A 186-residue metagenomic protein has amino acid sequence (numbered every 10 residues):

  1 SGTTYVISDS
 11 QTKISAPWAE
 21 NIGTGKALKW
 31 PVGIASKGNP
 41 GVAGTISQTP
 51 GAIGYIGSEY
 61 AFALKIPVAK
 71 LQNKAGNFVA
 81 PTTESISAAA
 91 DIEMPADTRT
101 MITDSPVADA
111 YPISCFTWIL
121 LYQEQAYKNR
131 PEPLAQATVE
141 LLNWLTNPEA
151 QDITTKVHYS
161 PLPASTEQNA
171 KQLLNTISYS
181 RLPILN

Functional and structural regions predicted by a protein language model:
S1-Y5, G33-P40, I92-E93, E132-Q136 (+2 more regions): Soluble non-cytosolic domains of exported or imported proteins
G2-D9, P81-T83, A96-A108, K128-Q136: Phosphate-binding glycine-rich loops and adjacent basic patches that engage nucleotide phosphates, nucleic-acid
T3-D91: Ligand-binding pocket segment of bilobal, Venus flytrap-like solute-binding proteins
W18-A19, K29-W30, M94, Y111 (+2 more regions): Tryptophan-centered motif/residue detector
E20-N21, G54-S58, T98-D109: Intrinsically disordered, low-complexity boundary segments flanking structured domains
T24-W30, G38-N39, T100-T103, E124-Y127 (+1 more regions): Flexible glycine/proline-enriched surface loops and loop-helix/loop-strand junctions
T82-E84, A90, M94-T100, Y179-N186: Tryptophan-rich aromatic "cage" segments
D104-A110, S114-N186: Extracellular/periplasmic juxtamembrane helices and adjacent flexible linkers that interface with membrane partners
